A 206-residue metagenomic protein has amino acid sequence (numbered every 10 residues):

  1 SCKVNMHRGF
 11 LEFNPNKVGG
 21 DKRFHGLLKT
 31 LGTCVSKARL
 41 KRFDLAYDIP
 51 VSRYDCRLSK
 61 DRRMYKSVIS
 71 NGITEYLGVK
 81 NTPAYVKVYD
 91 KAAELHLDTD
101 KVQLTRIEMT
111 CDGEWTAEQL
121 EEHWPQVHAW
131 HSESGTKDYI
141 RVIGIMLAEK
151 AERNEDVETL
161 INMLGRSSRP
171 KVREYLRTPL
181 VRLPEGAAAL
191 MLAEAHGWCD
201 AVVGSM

Functional and structural regions predicted by a protein language model:
S1-M163, L183-S205: Structured, helix-rich domain cores that form ligand/interaction pockets
N162-Y175: Short, basic interhelical loop/turn and adjoining N-cap of the next helix at nucleic-acid- or acidic-partner-contacting
